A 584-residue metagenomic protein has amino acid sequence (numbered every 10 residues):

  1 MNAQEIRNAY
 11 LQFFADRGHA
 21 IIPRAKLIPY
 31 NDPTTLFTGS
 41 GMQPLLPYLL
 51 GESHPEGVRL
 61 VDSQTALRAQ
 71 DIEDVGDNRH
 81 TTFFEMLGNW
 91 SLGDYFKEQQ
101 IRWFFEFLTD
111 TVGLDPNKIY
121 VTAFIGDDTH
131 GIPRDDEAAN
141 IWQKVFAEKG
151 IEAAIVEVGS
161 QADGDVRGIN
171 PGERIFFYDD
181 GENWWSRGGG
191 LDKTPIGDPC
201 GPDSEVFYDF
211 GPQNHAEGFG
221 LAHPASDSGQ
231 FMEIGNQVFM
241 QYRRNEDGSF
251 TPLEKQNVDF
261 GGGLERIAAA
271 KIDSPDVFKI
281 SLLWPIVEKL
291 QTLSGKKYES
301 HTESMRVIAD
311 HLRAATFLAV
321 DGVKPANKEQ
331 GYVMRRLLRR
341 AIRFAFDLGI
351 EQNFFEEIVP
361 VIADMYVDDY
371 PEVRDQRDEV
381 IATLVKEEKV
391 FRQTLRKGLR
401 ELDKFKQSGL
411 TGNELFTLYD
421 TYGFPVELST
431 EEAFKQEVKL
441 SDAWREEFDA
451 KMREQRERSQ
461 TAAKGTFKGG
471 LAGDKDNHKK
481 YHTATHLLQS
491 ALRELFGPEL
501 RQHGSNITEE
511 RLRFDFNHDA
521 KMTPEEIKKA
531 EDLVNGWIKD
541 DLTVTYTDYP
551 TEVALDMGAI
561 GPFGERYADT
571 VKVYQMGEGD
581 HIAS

Functional and structural regions predicted by a protein language model:
M1-S584: A glycine- and charged-residue-rich anion-binding loop/surface
